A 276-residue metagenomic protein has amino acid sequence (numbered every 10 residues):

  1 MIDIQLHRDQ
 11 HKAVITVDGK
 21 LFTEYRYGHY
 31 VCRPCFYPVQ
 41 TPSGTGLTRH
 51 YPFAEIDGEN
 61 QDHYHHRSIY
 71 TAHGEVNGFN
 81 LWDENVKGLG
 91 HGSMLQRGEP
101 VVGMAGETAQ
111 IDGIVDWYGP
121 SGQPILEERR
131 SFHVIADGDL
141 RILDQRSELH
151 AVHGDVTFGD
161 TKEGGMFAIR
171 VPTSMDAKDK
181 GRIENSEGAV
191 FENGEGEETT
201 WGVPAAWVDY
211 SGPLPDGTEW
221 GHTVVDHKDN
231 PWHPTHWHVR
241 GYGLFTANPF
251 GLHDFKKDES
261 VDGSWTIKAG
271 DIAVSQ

Functional and structural regions predicted by a protein language model:
M1-H63, R146: Beta-strand-rich N-terminal accessory domains
V17-K20, P100-A109, A136-D139, P213-E219 (+1 more regions): A short, structured loop/turn motif at beta-sheet edges
G19, G113-V115, R130, G270-Q276: Short, hydrophobic/aromatic-enriched beta-strand segments in well-ordered soluble domains
Y25-V31, C35-V39, A136-E184: Acidic (Asp/Glu-rich), glycine- and aromatic
Y37, S131-V134, D262-T266: Beta-strand-rich interaction surfaces with strong enrichment in secreted/lumenal proteins
Q61-D139: Extended, loop-rich substrate-binding clefts of extracytoplasmic carbohydrate-active enzymes
D155-T157, T161-P234: Active-site/ligand-binding surface loops and adjacent short beta/alpha elements that line catalytic pockets across
H222-Q276: Beta-strand-rich recognition/accessory modules
